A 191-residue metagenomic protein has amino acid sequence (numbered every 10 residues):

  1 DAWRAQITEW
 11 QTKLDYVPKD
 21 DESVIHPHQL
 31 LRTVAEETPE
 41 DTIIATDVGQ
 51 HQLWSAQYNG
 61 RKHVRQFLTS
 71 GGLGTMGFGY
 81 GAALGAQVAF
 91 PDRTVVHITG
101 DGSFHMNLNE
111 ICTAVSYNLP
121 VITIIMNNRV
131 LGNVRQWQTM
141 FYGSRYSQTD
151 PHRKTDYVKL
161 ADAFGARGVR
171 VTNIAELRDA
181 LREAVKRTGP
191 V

Functional and structural regions predicted by a protein language model:
D1-A5, L181-A184: Glycine-rich, acidic loop regions that bind phosphate or pyrophosphate groups
Q6-A86: Active-site diphosphate/adenylate-binding microenvironment
Y16-K19, T139-R182: Conserved thiamine diphosphate
R32, N109-C112, R182: Alpha-helical segments flanking ligand/cofactor-binding loops in enzyme cores
L53-L131: Thiamine diphosphate
R61-Q66, W137-R145: Short glycine/proline- and charge-enriched loop/turn segments that cap or connect secondary-structure elements
I111-C112, N133-F141: Active-site-proximal loop->helix
G189-V191: Active-site regions of oxyanion-processing enzymes, predominantly non-cytosolic
